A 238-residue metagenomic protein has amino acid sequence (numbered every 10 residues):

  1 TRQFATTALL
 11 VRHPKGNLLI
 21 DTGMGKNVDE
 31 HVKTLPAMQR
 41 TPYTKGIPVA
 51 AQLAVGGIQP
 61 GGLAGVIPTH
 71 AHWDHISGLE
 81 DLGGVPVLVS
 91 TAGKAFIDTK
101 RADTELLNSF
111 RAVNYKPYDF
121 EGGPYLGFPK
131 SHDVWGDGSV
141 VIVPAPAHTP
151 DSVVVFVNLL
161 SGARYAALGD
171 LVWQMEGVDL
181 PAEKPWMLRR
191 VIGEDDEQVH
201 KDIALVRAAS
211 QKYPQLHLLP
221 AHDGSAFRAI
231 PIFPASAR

Functional and structural regions predicted by a protein language model:
T1-A51, V155-V172: Conserved beta-strand hairpin/beta-sheet module of binuclear metal-dependent hydrolase folds, prominently
A8-R12, L18, G122-L160: Core dinuclear metal-dependent hydrolase active-site scaffold
L19-T22, A64-H70, V89-S90, V143-A147 (+3 more regions): Active-site neighborhood of phospho(di)ester-bond hydrolases with catalytic His/Asp-centered motifs
D21-G23, E30-H31, G78-D81, T99-K100 (+2 more regions): Short, solvent-exposed loop/turn and secondary-structure capping segments
K26, Q39-A51, S161-R238: Cap/insert and terminal regions of metallo-dependent hydrolase folds
V32-L88: Active-site metal-binding motif and surrounding structural segment of the metallo-beta-lactamase
T41-G62, T91-P144, V191-Q215: Metallo-beta-lactamase
A71-S77, F96, T149-V153, W173-E176 (+2 more regions): Active-site environment of divalent metal-dependent phosphoester hydrolases
